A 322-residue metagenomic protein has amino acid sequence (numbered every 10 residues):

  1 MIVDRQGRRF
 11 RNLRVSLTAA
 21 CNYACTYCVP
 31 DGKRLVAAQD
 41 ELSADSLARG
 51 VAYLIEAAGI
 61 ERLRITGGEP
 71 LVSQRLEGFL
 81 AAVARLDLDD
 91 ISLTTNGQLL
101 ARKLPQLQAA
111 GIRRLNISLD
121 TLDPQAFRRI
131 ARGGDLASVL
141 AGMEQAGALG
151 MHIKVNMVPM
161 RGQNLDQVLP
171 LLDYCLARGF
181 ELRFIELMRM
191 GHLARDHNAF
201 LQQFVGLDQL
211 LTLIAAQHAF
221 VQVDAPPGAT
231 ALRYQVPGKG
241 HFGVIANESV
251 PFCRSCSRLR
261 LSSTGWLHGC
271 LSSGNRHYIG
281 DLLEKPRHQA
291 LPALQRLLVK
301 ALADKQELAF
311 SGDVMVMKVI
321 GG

Functional and structural regions predicted by a protein language model:
R5-D45, A58: Canonical Radical SAM [4Fe-4S] cluster-binding loop centered on the CxxxCxxC motif and its immediate flanking residues
Y23, P124-Q125, P251, H277: Glycine-centered loop/turn positions within well-structured domains that cap or flank conserved ligand/cofactor-binding
K33-A37, D123-I130, G191-H197, Y278-G280: A short acidic, helix-capping loop that chelates divalent metal ions and anchors anionic groups
E41-I65, E69-I185: Radical SAM/AdoMet-radical enzyme domain recognition
M188: Short, charge-patterned binding micro-sites
G191-F310: Accessory C-terminal segments flanking Radical SAM cores
D313-G321: Intrinsic disorder and flexible/low-complexity segments
